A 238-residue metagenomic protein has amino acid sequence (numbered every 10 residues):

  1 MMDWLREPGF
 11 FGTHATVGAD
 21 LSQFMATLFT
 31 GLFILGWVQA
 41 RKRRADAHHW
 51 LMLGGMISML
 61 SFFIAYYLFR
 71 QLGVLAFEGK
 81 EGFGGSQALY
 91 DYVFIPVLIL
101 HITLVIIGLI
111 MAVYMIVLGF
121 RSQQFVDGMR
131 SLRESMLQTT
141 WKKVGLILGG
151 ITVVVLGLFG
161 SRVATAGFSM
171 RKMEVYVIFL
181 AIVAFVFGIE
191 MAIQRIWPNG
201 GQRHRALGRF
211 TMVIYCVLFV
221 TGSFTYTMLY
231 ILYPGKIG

Functional and structural regions predicted by a protein language model:
M1-G238: Alpha-helical membrane insertion/targeting regions
